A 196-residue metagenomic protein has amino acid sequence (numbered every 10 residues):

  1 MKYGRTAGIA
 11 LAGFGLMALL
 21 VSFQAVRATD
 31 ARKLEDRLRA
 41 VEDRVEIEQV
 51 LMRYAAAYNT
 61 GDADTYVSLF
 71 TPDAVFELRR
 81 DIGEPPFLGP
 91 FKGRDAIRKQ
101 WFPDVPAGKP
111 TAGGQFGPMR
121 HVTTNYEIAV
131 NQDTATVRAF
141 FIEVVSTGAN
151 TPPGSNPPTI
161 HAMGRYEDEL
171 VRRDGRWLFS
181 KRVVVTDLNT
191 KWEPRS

Functional and structural regions predicted by a protein language model:
M1-R5: N-terminal secretory signal peptides that target proteins for export/translocation
G8-L11, L38: Alpha-helical segments embedded in low-complexity/disordered contexts
A10-S22: Bacterial N-terminal signal peptides
V26-P72: Short, low-complexity N-terminal intrinsically disordered segments enriched in polar/charged residues
T29-E35, P110, G114-S196: A beta-strand edge to alpha-helix "cap/lid" segment located at domain peripheries
R37, V41, L88-F91, P157: Charge-dense, low-complexity intrinsically disordered segments
A63-I142: A solvent-exposed, acidic/Ser-Thr-rich amphipathic alpha-helical stretch
